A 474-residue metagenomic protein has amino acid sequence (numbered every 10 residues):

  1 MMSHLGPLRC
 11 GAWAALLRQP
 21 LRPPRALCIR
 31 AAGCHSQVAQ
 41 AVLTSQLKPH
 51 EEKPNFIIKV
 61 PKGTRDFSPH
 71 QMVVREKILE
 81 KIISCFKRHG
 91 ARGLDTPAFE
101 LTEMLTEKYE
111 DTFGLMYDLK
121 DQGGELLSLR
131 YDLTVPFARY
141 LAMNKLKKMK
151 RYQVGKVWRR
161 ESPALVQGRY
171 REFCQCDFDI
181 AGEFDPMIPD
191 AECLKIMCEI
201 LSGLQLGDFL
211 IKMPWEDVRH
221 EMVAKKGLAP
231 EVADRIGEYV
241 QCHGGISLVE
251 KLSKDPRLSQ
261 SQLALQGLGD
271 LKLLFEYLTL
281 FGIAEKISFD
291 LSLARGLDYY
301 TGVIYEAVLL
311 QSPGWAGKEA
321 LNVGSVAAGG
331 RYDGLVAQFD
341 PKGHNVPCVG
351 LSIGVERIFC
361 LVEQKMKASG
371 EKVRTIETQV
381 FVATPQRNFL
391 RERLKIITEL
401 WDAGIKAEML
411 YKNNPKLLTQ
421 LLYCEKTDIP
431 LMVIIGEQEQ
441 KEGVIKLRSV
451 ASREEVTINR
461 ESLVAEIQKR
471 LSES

Functional and structural regions predicted by a protein language model:
M1-L21: N-terminal chloroplast transit peptides
S3-R9, L27-V135, M143, R171-C174 (+2 more regions): TRNA-binding/sensing appendages of the translation machinery
L16-L21, M116-D118, Q122-L126, L271-L278 (+2 more regions): Short, charged N-terminal helix-start/capping segments
L16-P20, G93, L252: Generic N-terminal simple sequence motifs
P20, V38-A41, E455-V456: Intrinsic disorder/low-complexity segments enriched in polar/small residues
H50, M72-G90, E100-E103, L133-K145 (+2 more regions): Positively charged, Gly/Ser-enriched RNA/tRNA-binding surfaces
